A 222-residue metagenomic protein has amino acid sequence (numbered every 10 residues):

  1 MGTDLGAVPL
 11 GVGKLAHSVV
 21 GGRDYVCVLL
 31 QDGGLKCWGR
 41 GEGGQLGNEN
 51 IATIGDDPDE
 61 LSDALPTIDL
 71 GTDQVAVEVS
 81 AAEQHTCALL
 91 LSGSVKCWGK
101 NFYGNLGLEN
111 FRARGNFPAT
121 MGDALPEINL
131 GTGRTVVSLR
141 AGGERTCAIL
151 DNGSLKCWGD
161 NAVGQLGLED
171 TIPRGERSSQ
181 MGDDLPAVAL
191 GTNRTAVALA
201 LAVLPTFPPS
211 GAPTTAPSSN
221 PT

Functional and structural regions predicted by a protein language model:
M1, G39-L61, G99-M121, G159-M181: Short glycine/serine- and acidic-residue-enriched loop/turn motifs that recur at repeat junctions
M1-G13, L61-T67, G71-D73, M121-E127 (+4 more regions): Trp- and S/T/G-rich repeat-edge/linker motifs of beta-rich repeat architectures
A7-P9, S18, Q45, E60 (+10 more regions): Conserved beta-strand positions that form and line the central face of beta-propeller blades
G11, D32-G34, R40-G43, G71 (+6 more regions): Acidic glycine-/aspartate-rich tracts in secreted/extracellular proteins
A16, A76, R194-L201, N220-T222: Short, intrinsically disordered, charge-balanced linker/junction segments flanking boundaries in proteins
H17, D24-C27, V77, Q84-C87 (+3 more regions): Beta-propeller and closely related beta-sheet repeat lectin domains
Y25-V28, C37, H85-A88, C97 (+3 more regions): Conserved core positions of repeat-based scaffolds
A200-T222: Low-complexity, Pro/Ser/Thr-rich intrinsically disordered segments of extracellular/cell-surface proteins
